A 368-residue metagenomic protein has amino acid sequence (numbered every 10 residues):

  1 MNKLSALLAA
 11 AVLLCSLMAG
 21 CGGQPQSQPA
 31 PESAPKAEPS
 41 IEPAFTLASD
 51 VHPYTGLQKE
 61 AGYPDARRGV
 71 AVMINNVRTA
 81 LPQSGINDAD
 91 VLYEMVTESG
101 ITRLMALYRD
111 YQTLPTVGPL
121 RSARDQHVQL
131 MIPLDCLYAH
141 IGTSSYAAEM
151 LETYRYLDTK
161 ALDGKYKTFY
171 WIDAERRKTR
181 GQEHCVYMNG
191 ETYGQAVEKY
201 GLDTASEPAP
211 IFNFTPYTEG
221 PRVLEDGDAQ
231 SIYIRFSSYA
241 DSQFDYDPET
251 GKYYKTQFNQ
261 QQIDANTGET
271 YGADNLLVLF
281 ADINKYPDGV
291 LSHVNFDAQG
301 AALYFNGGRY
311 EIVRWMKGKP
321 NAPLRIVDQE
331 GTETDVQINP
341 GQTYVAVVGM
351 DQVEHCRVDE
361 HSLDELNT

Functional and structural regions predicted by a protein language model:
M1-L8: Bacterial N-terminal signal peptides that target proteins for export
S16-G20: C-terminal motif of bacterial Sec signal peptides marking the signal peptidase cleavage site
G22-P25: Bacterial signal peptide processing site
Q28-A89, Y93, E98-T368: A surface/extracellular/periplasmic glyco- and lipid-processing/surface-interacting theme
